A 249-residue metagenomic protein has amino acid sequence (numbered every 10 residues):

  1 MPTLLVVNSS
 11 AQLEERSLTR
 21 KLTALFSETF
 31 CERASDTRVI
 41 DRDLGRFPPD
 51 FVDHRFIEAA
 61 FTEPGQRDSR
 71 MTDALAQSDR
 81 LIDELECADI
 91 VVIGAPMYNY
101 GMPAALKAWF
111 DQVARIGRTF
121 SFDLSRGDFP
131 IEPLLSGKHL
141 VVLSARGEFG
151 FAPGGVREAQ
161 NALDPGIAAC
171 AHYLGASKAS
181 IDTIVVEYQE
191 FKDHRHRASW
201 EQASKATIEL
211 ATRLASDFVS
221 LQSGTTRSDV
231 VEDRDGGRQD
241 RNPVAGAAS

Functional and structural regions predicted by a protein language model:
M1-A95, Y100-F110, R115-R118, I208-Q239 (+1 more regions): N-terminal beta1-alpha1-beta2 submodule of the flavodoxin-like/Rossmannoid cofactor-binding fold
V6, I93, L140-S144, T183: Structural beta-sheet core signal
S10-L13, G147-F151, Y188-K192: A short, flexible beta-alpha/helix-coil linker loop
R33-S35, L134-S136, G175-S177: Short, structurally constrained coil/turn elements that cap an alpha-helix or connect an alpha-helix to the following
L44, A145, V186-Y188: Active-site donor-binding loop signature of nucleotide-sugar glycosyltransferases
I116-S121, S136, S177-A179: Short, structured loop/turn "capping" segments at alpha-beta junctions
F122-Y173: Short, glycine-/small-residue-rich phosphate/pyrophosphate-handling segment
P153-S249: Glycine-rich phosphate/pyrophosphate-binding loop and the adjoining helix
